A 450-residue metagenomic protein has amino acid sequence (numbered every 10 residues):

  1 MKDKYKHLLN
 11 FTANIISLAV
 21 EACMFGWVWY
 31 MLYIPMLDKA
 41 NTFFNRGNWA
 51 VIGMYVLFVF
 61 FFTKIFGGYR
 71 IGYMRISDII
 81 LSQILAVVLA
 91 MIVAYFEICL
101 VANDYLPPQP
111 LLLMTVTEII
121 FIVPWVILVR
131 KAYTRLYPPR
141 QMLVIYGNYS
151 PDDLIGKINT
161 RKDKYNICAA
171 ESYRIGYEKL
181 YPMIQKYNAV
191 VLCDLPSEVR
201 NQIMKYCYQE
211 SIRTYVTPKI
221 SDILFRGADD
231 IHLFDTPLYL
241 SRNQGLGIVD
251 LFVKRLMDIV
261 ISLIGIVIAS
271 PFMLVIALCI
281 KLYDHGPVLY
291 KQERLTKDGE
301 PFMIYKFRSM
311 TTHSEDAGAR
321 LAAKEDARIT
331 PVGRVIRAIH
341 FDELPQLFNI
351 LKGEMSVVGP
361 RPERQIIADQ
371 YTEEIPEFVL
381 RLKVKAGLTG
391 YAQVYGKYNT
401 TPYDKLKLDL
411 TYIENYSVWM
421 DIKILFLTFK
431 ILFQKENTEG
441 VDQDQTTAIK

Functional and structural regions predicted by a protein language model:
M1-M24, I127-S270, E439-G440, D444-K450: N-terminal hydrophobic signal-anchor/signal peptide
M1-T134: Signature of alpha-helical transmembrane segments in polytopic membrane proteins
D3-H7, G68-G72, I76, N103-D104 (+5 more regions): Juxtamembrane loop-helix boundary motifs flanking transmembrane segments in multi-pass membrane proteins
Q83-V87, P139-L154, P287-M310: Membrane-cytosol interface motif
S221-D222, A228, Y290-R328, T389-K407: Short, glycine-rich, amphipathic interfacial segments at transmembrane boundaries or analogous
D250-H313, N349, I424-K450: A hydrophobic, helix-centered structural microdomain
K324-K385, I424-T428, L432: A short, structured surface patch at a secondary-structure boundary
I366, E377-K450: C-terminal terminal-structure detector
